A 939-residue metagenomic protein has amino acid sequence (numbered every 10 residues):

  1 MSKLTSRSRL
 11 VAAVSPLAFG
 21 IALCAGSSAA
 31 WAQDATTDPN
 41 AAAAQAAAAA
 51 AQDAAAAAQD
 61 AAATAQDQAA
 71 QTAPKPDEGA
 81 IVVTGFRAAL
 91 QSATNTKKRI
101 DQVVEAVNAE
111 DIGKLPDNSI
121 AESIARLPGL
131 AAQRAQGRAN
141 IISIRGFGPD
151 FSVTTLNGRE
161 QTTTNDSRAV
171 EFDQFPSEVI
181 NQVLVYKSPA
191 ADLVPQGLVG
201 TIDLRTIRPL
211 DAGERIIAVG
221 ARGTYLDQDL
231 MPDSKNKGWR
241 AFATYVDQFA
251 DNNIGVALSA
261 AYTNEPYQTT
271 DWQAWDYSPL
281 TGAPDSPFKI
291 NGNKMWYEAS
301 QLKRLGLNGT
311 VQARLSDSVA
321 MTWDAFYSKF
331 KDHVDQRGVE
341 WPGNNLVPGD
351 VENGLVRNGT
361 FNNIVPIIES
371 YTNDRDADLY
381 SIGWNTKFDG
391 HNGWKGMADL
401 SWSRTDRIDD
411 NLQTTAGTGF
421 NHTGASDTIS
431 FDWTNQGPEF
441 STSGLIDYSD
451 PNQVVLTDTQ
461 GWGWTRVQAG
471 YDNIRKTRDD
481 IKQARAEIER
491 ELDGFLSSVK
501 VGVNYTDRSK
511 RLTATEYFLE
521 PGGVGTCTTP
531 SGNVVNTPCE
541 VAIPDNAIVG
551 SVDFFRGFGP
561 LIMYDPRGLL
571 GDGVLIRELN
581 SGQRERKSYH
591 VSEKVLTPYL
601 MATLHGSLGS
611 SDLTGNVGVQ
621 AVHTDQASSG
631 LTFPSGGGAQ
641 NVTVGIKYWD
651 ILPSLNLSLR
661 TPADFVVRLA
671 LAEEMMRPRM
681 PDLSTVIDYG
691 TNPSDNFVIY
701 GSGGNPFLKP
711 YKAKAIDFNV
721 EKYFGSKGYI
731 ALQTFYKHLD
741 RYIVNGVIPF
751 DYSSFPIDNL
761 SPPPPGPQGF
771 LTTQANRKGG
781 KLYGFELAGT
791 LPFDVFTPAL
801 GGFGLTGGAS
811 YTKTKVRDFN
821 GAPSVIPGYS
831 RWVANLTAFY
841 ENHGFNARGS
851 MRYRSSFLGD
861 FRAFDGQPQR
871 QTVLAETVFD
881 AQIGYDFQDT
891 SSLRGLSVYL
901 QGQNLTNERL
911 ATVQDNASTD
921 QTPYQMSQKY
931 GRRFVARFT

Functional and structural regions predicted by a protein language model:
V82-L115, I141, P149, R159: N-terminal periplasmic "start-of-domain" segments of outer-membrane beta-barrel proteins
A121-E160, K187: Extracytoplasmic beta-strand/coil segments of soluble accessory domains associated with Gram-negative outer-membrane
R159-K187, A243: Short acidic/polar hinge/loop motifs at secondary-structure boundaries that mediate gating or recognition
L193, P209-R215, A250-I254, S318 (+9 more regions): Short loop/turn motifs that connect adjacent beta-strands in outer-membrane beta-barrel proteins
D233-N345, I367, D374-N385, D389-H391 (+1 more regions): Transmembrane beta-barrel wall of Gram-negative outer-membrane proteins
I364-L379, K587-E593, M675-L739, L760-G784 (+3 more regions): Outer-membrane beta-barrel signature, preferentially recognizing the C-terminal barrel domain of Gram-negative
Y736-H738, F750, F755-F861: Gram-negative outer-membrane beta-barrel transporters
S855-D860, Y885-T939: C-terminal beta-signal and adjacent terminal beta-strands/loops of Gram-negative outer-membrane beta-barrel proteins
